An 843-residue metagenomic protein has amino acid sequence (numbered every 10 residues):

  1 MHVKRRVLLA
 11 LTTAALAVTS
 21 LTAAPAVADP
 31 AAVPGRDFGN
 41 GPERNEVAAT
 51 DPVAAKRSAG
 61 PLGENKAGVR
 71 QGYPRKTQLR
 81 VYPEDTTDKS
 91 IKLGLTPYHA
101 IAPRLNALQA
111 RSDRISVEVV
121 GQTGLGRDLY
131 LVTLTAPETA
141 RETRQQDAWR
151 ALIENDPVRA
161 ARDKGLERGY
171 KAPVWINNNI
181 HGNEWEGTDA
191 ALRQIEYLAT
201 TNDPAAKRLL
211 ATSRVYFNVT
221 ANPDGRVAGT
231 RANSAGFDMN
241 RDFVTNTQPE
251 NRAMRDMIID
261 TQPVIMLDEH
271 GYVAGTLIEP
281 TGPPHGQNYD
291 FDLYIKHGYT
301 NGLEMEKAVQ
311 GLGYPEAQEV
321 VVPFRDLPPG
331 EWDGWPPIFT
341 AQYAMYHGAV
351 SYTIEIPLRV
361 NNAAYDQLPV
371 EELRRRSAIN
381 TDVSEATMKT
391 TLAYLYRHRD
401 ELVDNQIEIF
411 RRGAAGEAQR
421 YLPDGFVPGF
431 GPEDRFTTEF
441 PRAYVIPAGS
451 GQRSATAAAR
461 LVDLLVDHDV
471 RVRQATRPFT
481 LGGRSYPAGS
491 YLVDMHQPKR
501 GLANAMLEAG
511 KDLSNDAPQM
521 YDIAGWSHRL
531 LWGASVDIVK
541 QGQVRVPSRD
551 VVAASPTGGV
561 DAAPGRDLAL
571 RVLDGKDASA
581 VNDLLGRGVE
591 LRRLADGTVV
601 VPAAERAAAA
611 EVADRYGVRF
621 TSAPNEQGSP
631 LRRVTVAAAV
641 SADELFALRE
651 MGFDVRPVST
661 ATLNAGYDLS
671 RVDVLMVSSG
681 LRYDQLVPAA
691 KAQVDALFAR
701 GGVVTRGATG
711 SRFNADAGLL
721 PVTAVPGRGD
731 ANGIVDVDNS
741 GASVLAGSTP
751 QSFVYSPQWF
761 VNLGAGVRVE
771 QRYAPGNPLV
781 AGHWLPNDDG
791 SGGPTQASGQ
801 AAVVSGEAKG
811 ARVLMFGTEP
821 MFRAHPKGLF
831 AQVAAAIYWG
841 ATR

Functional and structural regions predicted by a protein language model:
M1-P30: Secretory targeting and sorting signals
D29, V33-L134, T139-W185, A199 (+6 more regions): Intrinsic-disorder/low-complexity accessory segments
G169-N177, A190-A232: Short helix-loop-beta-strand segments that form the rim/entrance of peptidase-like active sites
N183, M239-R241: Acidic/His-rich structured neighborhood in mature extracellular/periplasmic domains
N218-V227, E269-G275, T709-G710: Short, solvent-exposed turn/loop segments enriched in Gly/Ser/Thr/Pro and often Arg
A232-D238: Gly-rich Lys/Arg/Thr-decorated short loops/hinges at beta-loop-alpha junctions or inter-strand turns that position
N246-R255: Caspase-like (clan CD) cysteine peptidase catalytic core
I258, Q262-Y272: Proline-aspartate-enriched helix->loop->beta-strand connector
